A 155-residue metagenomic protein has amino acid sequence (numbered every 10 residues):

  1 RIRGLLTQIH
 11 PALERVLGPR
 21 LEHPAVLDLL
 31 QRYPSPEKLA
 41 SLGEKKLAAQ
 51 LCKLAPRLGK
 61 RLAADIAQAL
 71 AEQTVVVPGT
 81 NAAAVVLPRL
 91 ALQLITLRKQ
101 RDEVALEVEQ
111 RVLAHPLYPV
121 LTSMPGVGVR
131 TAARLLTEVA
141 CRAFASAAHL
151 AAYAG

Functional and structural regions predicted by a protein language model:
R1-G155: A detector of single, family-specific signature residues that are central to catalytic or substrate-handling motifs
